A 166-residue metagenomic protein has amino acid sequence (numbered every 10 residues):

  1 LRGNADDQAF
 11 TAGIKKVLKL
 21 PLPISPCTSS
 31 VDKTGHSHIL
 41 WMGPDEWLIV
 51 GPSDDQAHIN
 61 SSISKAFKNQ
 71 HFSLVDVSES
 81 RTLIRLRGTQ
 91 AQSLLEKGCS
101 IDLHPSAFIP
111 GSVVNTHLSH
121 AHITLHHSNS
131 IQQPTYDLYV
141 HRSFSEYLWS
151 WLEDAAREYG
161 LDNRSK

Functional and structural regions predicted by a protein language model:
L1-K166: Basic, glycine/lysine-rich polyanion-binding surfaces/domains
